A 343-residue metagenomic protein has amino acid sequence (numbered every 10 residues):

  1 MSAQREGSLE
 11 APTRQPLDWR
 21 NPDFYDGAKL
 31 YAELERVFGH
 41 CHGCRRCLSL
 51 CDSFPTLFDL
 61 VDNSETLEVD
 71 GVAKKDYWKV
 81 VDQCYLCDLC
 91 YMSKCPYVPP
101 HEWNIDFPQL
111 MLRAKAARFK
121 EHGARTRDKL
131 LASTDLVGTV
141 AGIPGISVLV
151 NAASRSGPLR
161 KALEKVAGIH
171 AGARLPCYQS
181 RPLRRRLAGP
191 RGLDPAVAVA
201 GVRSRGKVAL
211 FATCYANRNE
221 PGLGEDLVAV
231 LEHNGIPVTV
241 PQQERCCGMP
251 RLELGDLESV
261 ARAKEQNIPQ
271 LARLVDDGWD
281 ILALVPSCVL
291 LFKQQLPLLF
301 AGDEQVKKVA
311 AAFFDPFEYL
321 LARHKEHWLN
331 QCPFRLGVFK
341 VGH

Functional and structural regions predicted by a protein language model:
M1-Y25, K29-C44: Generic N-terminal leader/targeting and pre-domain segments
E6-F24, S49-Y85, Y97-R127: Non-heme iron-sulfur electron-transfer modules
P22-D23, A32-E33, T66, F211-T213 (+1 more regions): A short, structure-level motif marking secondary-structure boundaries and short turns
A28-G43, A73-C90, R205, H233-Q243 (+2 more regions): Immediate flanking context of iron-sulfur cluster ligation sites
C41-C47, C51, C84-Y91, C95 (+4 more regions): Short cysteine clusters
R45, P55, D88, K94-P99 (+4 more regions): Glycine-rich, histidine-containing beta strand-loop boundary motifs that form or position
I105-H343: Iron-sulfur cluster-binding electron-transfer modules in prokaryotic oxidoreductases
